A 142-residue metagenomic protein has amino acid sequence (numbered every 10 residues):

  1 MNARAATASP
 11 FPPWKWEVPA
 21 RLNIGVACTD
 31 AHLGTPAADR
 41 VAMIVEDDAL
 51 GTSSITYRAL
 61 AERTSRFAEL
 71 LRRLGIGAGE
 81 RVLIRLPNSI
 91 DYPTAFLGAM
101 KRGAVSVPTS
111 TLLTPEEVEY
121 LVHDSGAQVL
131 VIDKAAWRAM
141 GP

Functional and structural regions predicted by a protein language model:
M1-R21: Short, charged, surface-exposed hinge/linker loops at domain edges that act as mobile lids or interdomain connectors
N2-A3, A20-M43: A short N-terminal helical cap/helix-turn-helix that marks the beginning of AMP-binding/adenylate-forming
N23, S54, V131: Short aromatic/basic micro-patch
D39-L97, T114-E119: Conserved AMP-binding/adenylate-forming core of the ANL superfamily
R73-L74, T94-L97, K101-P142: Structural core segment of the AMP-binding/adenylate-forming
